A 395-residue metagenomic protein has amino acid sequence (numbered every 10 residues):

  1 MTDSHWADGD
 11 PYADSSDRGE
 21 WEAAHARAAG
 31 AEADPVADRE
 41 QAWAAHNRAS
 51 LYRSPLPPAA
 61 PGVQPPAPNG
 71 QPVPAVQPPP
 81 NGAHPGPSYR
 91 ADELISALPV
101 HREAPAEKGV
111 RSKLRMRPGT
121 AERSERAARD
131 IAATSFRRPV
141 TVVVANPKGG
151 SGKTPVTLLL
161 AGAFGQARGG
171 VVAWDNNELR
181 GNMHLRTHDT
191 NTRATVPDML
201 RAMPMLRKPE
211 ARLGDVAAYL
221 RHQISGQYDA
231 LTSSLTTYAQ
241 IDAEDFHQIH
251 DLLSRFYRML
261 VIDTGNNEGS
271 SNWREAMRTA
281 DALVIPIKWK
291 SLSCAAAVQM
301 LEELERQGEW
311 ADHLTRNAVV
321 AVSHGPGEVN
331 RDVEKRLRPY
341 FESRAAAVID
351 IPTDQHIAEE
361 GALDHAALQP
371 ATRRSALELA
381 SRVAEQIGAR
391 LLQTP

Functional and structural regions predicted by a protein language model:
M1-T141, R207, E303, G308 (+1 more regions): Acidic-aromatic/histidine active-site loop/patch
V143-E210: Walker A/P-loop NTP-binding active-site region of P-loop NTPases, recognizing the glycine-rich GxxxxGKT/S
E178-R180, L235-Y238, K290-L292, G325-E328 (+1 more regions): Conserved nucleotide-binding/hydrolysis micro-motifs of P-loop NTPases
D189-R193, E303-L304, A367: Short, hinge-like loop/turn segments at secondary-structure boundaries
A217-G269: Phosphate-binding/switch loop-helix module in NTP-utilizing enzymes
I249, M259, T264-S343: Conserved catalytic-core segment of NTP-binding enzymes
S323-Q369: Beta-strand-loop-alpha "switch" segments that mediate conformational coupling across diverse proteins
E360-P395: NTP-binding/hydrolysis catalytic cores, primarily Walker-type P-loop NTPases
